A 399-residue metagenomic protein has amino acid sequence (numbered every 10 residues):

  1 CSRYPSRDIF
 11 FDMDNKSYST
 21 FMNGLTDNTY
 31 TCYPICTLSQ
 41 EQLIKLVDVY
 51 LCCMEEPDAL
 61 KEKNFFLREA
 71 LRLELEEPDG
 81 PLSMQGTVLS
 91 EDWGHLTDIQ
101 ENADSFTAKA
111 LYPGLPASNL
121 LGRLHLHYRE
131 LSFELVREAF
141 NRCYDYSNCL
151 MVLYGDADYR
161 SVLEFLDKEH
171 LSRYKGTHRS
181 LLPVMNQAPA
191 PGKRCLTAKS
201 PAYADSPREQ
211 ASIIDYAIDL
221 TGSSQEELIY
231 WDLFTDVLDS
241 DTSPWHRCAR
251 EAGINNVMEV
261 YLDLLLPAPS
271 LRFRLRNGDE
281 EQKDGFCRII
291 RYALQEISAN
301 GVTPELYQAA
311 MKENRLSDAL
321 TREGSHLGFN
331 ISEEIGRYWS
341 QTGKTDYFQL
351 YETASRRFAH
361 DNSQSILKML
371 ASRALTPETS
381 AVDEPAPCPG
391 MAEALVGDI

Functional and structural regions predicted by a protein language model:
C1-C52, K63-N64, T97, E101 (+5 more regions): M16/MPP (pitrilysin/insulinase) zinc-metallopeptidase core fold and M16-derived inactive scaffolds
S2, K45-V49, C53-A59, P78-Y146 (+5 more regions): Scaffold signal of the M16-like zinc-metallopeptidase fold and its non-catalytic homologs
Y30, E56-D92, D158, H178-G192 (+1 more regions): Acidic/histidine-enriched alpha-helical segments
T31-L38, L71-E77, H125-L126, L150-Y154 (+2 more regions): Second-shell loop/turn segments in exported
L150-A211, T321, A394-I399: An aromatic/glycine/proline-enriched structural segment found at the starts of mature extracellular/organellar domains
L150-G155, A310-I399: C-terminal regions of mature proteins
A202-A204, S212-P304: Structured mid-domain segments that build the active-site/substrate or prosthetic-cofactor binding neighborhood
